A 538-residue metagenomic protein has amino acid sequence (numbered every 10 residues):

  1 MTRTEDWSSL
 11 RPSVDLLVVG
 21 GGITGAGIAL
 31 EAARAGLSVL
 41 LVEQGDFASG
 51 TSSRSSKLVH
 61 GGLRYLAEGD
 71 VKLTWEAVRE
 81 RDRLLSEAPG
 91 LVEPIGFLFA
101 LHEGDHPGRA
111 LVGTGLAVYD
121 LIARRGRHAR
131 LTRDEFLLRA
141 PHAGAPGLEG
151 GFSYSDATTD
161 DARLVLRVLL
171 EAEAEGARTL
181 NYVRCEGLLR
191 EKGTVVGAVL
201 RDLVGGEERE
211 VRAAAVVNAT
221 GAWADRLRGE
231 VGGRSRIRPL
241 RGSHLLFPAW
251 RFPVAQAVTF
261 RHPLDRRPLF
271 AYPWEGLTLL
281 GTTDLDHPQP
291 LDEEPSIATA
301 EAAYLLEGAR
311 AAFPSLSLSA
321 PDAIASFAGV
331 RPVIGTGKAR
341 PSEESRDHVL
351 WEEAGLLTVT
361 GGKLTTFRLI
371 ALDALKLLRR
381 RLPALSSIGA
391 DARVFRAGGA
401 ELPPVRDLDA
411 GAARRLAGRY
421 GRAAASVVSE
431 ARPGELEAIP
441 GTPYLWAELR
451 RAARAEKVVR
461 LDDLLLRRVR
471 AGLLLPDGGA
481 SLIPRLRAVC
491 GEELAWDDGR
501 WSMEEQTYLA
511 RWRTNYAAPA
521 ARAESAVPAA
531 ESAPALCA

Functional and structural regions predicted by a protein language model:
M1-L16, E31-A35: Extreme N-terminal leader/targeting segments of oxidoreductases
P12-V14, G205-A215: Core beta-strand elements of the Rossmann-like FAD/NAD(P) dinucleotide-binding domain in flavoenzyme oxidoreductases
G20-G22, Q44: Glycine-rich Rossmann-fold phosphate-binding loop(s) that bind the pyrophosphate of adenine dinucleotide cofactors
A33-R54: Glycine-rich FAD pyrophosphate-binding loop
K57-R139: Dinucleotide-binding Rossmann-like beta1-alpha1 core, especially the glycine-rich loop that anchors the ADP
L101-E175, L180, L188-T194, E275 (+2 more regions): Flavin (FAD/FMN) cofactor-binding and adjacent substrate-gating region of FAD-dependent oxidoreductase domains
D161-R163, E171, G229, R234-L280 (+1 more regions): C-terminal catalytic lobe of FAD-dependent flavoproteins
N218-G232: Flavin (primarily FAD) binding-site architecture
